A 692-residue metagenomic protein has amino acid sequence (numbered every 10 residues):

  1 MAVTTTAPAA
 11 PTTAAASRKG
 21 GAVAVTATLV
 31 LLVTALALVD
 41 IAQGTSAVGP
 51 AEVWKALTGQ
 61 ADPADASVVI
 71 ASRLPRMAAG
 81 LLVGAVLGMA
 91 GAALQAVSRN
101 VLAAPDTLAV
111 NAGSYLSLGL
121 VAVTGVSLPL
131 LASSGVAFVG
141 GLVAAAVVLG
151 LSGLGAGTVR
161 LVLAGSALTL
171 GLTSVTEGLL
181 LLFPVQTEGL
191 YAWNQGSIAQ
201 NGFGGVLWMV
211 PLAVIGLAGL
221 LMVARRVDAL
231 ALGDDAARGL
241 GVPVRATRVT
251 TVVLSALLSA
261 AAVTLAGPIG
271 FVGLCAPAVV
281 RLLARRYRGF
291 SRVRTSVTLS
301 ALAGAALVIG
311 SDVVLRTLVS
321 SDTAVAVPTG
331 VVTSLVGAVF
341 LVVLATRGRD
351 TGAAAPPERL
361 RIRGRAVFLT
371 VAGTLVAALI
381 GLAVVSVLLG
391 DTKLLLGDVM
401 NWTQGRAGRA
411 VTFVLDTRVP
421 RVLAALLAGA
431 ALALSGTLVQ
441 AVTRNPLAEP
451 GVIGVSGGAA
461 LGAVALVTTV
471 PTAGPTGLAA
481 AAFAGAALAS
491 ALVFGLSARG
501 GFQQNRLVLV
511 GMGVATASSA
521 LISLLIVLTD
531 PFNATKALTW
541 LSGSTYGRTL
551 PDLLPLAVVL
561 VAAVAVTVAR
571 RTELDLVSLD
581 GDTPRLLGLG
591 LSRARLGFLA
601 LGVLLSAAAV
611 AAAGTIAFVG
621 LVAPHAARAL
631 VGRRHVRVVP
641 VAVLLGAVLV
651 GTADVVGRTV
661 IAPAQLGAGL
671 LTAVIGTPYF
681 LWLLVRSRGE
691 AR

Functional and structural regions predicted by a protein language model:
A2-R692: Alpha-helical transmembrane segments in inner-membrane proteins
